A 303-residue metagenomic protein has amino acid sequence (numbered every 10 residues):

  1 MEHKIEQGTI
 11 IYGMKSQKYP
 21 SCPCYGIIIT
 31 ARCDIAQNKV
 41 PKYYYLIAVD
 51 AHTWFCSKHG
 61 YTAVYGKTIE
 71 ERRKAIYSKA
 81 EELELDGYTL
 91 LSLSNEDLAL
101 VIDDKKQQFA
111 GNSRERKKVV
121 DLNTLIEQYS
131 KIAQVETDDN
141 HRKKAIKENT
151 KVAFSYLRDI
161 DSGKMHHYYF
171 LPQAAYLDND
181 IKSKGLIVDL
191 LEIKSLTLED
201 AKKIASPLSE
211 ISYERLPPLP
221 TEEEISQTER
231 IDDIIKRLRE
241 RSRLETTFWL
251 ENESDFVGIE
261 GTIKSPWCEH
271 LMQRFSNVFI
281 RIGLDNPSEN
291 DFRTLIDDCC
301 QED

Functional and structural regions predicted by a protein language model:
M1-V40, H52, C56-T62: Short N-terminal edge-element motif at the start of the domain
Y43-Y44: Short aromatic-glycine-enriched beta-strand elements
Y65-D303: C-terminal terminal-subdomain/extension
